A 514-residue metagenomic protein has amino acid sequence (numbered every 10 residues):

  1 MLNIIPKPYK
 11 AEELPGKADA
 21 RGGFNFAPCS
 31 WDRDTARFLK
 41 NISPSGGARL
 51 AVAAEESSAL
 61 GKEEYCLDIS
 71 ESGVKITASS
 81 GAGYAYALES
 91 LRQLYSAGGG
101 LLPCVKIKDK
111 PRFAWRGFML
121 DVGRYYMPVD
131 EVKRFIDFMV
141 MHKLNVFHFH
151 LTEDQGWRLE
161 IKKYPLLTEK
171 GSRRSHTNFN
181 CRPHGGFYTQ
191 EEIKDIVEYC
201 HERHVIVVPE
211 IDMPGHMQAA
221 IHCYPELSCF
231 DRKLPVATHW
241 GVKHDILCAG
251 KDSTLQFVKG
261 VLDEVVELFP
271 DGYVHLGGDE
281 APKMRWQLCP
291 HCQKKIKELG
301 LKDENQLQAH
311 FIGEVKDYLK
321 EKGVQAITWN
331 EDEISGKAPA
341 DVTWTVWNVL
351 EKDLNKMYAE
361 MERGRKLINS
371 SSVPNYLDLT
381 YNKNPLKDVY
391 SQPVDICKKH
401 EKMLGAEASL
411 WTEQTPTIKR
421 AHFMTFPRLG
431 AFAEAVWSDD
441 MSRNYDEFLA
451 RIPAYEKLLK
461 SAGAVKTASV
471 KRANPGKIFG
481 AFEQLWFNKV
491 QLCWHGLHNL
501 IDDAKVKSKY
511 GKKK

Functional and structural regions predicted by a protein language model:
M1-P111, A326-E333, A340, A454-F479 (+3 more regions): Acidic, contiguous N-terminal accessory segments
N3, K7-P8, E12, N25 (+5 more regions): Feature activates predominantly on carbohydrate-active enzymes
G123, T152-G156, D212-H216, D279-A281 (+4 more regions): Active-site beta-loop-alpha junctions enriched in small/polar residues
R134, Y188-D195, S253-G260, Q306-E314 (+5 more regions): Generic recognition of stable, solvent-exposed alpha-helical segments in well-folded globular domains
V146-H150, V208-E210, H275-G277, I327-T328 (+2 more regions): A structural signal for short, well-ordered beta-strand segments and their strand-loop junctions that often border
A220-E226, P235-V342, L350-A359: Active-site neighborhood of glycoside hydrolase catalytic domains
A326-E331, K337-V342, W347-K514: Flexible, acidic glycine-rich loops studded with aromatic residues
